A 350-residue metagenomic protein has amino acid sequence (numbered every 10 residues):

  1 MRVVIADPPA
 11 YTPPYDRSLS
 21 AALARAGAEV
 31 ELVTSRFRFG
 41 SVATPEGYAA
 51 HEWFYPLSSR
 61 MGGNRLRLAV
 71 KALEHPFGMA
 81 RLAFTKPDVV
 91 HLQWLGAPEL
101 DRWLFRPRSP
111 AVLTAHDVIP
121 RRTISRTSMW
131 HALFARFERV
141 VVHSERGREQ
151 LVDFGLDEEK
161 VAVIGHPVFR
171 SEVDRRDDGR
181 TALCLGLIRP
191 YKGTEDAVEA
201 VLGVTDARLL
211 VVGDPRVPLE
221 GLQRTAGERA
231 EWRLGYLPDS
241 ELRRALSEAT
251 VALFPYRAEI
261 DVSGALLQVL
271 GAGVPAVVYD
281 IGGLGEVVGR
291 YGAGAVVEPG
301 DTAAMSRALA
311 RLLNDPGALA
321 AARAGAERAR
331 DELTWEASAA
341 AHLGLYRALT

Functional and structural regions predicted by a protein language model:
A6-R17, A21-L73, P98, G147 (+1 more regions): N-terminal strand-loop element at the rim of the active site of nucleotide-sugar-dependent glycosyltransferases
T12-P14, K71-L82, V89-R108, R122: An aromatic- and histidine-rich active-site surface loop
R136-E172: Donor nucleotide-sugar binding/catalytic pocket of nucleotide-sugar-dependent glycosyltransferases
D174-K192, V198-V204, L209-L210: Conserved donor-binding/catalytic core segment of Leloir-type glycosyltransferases
R208-G221, G235: Glycosyltransferase donor-sugar binding loop
E220-R243: Nucleotide-activated donor-binding/catalytic signature segment of Leloir-type glycosyltransferases, i.e., the conserved
S247-D261, V274: Acidic donor-binding loop of glycosyltransferase active sites
R290-Y291, A295-T302, R311-P316: Conserved acidic donor-binding segment of nucleotide-sugar-dependent glycosyltransferases
